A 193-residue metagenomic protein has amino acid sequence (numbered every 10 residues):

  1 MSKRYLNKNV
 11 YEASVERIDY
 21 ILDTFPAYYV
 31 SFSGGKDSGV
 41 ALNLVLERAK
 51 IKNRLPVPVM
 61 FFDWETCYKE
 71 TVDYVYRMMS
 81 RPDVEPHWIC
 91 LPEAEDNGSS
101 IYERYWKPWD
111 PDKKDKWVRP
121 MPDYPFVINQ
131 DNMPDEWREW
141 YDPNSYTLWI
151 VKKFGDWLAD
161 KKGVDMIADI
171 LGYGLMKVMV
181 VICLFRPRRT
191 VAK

Functional and structural regions predicted by a protein language model:
M1-K193: ATP-dependent adenylation/nucleotidyltransferase module used to activate substrates
